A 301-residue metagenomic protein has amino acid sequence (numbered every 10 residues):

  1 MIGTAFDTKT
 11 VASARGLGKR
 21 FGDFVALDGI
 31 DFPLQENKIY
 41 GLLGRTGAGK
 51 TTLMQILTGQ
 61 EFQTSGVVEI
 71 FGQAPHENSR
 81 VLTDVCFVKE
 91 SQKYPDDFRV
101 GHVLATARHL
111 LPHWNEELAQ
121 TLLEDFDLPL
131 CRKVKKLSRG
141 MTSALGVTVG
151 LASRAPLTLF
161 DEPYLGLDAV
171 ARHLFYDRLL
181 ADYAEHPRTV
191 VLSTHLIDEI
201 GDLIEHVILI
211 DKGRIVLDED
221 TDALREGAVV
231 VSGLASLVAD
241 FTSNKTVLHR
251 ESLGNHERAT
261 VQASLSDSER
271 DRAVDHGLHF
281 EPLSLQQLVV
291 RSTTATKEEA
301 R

Functional and structural regions predicted by a protein language model:
I2-T4, N255-R301: C-terminal coupling/interaction segments
G44-G49: Walker A (P-loop) phosphate-binding loop of ABC-type ATPase nucleotide-binding domains
T58: Helix-to-loop junction immediately C-terminal to a conserved catalytic motif
G66-R80: Conserved ABC transporter NBD signature motif
K89-L145: ABC-family P-loop ATPase nucleotide-binding domains
T158-E162, L167: Catalytic Walker B motif of ABC-type/P-loop ATPase nucleotide-binding domains
F175-S264: ABC transporter nucleotide-binding domain
